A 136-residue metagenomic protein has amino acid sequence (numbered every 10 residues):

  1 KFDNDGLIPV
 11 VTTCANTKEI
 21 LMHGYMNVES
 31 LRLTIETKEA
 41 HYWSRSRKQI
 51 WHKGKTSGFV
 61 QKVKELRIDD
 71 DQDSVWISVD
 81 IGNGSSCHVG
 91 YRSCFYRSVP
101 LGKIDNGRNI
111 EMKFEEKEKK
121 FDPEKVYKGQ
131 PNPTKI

Functional and structural regions predicted by a protein language model:
K1-I136: Flexible "arm" and connector segments at domain edges
